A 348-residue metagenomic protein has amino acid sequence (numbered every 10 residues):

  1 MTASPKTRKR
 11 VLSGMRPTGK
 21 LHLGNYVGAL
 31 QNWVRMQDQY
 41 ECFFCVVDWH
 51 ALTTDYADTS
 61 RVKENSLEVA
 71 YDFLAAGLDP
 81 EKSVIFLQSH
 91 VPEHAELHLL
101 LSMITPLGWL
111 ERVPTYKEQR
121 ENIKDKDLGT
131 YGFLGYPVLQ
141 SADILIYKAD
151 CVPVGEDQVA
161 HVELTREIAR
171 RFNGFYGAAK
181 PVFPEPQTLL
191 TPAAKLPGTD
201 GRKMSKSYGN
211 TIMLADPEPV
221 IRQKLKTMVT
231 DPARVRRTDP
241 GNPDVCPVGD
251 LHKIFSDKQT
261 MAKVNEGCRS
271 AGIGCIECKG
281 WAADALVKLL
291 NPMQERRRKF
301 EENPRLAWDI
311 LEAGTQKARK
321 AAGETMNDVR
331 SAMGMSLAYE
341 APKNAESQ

Functional and structural regions predicted by a protein language model:
T2-L12, P17-A142, Q294, R298: N-terminal Rossmann-like or analogous alpha/beta NTP/dinucleotide-binding catalytic cores that position adenine
L23, R166-Q348: Conserved nucleotide- and phosphate/pyrophosphate-binding catalytic cores in adenylate/nucleotidyl-handling enzymes
Y26-A29, H94, Q158-V162, V248 (+1 more regions): Short alpha-helical patches at coil-to-helix transitions and adjacent helical residues in well-structured domains
A95-L99, Y136-L139, V162, V245-G249 (+2 more regions): Non-catalytic, well-ordered alpha-helical scaffold segments
L107-E111, I146-P153, S256-V264, Q294: Short helix-capping/linker segments at secondary-structure and domain boundaries
T115-E118, I123-F172, Y176: Internal, conserved structured core segments that host functional sites
